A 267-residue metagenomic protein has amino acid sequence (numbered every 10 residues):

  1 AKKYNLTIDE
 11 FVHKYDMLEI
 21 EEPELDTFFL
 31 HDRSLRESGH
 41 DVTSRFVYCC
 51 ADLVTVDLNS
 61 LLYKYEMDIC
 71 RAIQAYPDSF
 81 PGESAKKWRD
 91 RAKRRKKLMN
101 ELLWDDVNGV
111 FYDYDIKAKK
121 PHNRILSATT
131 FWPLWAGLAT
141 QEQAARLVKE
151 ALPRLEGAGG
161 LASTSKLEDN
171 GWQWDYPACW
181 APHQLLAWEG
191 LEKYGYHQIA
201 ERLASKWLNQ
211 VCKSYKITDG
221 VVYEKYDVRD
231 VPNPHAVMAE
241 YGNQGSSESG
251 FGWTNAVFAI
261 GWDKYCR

Functional and structural regions predicted by a protein language model:
A1-V54, R94-C179, C212-R267: Extended glycan-interaction surfaces of carbohydrate-active proteins
L58-L61, W88: Amphipathic alpha-helix face/heptad-repeat signature
S60-S79, W132-Q143, L185-I199, V257-R267: Well-ordered alpha-helical scaffold segments within catalytic/enzyme domains
Y65, D78-M99, E142-R154, G195-V211: Extended, well-ordered alpha-helical scaffold segments
R71-E83, L103-G109: Surface-exposed helix-capping loop/turn segments at secondary-structure junctions
T130, V148, Q184-W188, A204: A general structural signal for well-ordered alpha-helical packing
